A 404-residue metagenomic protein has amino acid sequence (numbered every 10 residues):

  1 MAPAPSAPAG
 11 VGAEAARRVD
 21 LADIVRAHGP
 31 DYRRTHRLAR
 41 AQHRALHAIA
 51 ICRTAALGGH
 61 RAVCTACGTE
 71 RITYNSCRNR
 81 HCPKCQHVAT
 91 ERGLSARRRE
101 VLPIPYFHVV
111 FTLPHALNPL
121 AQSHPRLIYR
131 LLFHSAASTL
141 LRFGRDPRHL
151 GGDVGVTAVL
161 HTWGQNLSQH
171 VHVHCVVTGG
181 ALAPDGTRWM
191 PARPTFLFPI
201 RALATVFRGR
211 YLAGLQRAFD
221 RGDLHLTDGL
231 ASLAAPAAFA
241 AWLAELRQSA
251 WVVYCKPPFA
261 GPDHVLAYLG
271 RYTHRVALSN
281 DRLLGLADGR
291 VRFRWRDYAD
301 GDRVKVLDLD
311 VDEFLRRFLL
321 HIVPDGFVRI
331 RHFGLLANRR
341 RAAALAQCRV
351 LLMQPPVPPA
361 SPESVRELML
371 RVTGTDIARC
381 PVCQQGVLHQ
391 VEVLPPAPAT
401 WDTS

Functional and structural regions predicted by a protein language model:
M1-S404: Beta->alpha loop/short-helix hinge microenvironment recognizer with preference for catalytic Tyr/His contexts
